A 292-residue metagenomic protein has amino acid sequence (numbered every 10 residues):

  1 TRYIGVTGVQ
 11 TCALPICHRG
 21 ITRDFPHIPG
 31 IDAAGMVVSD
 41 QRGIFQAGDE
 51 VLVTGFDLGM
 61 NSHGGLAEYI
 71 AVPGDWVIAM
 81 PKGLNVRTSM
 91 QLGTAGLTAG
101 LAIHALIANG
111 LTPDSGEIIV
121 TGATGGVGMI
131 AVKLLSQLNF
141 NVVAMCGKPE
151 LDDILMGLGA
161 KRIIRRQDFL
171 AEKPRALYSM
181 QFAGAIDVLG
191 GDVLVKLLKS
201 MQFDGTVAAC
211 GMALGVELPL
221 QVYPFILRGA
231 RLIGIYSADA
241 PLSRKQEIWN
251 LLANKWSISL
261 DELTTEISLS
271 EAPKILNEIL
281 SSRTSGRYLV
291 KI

Functional and structural regions predicted by a protein language model:
T1-C12: Single conserved hydrophobic/aromatic residue that forms the stacking wall/gate of nucleotide- or nucleobase-binding
C17-L58: Glycine-rich beta-strand-centered segment in the early N-terminal region that forms part of a ligand/cofactor-binding
L52, A183-I186, A208: N-terminal Rossmann-like NAD(P) cofactor-binding module of classical short-chain dehydrogenase/reductase
G55-I119: NAD(P)H dinucleotide-binding glycine-rich loop of Rossmann-like/cofactor-binding domains, especially the beta1-alpha1
M90-R166: Mid-domain Rossmann-like dinucleotide-binding core that forms the NAD(H)/NADP(H) cofactor-binding site
F169-M180: Short amphipathic alpha-helix with an adjacent loop that forms part of the alpha/beta core around
D192-S259: Glycine-rich phosphate-binding loop and adjacent beta-alpha segment of Rossmann(oid) nucleotide-cofactor-binding
S243-I292: C-terminal hydrophobic helical "lid"/dimerization subdomain of Rossmann-like NAD(P)H-dependent oxidoreductases
